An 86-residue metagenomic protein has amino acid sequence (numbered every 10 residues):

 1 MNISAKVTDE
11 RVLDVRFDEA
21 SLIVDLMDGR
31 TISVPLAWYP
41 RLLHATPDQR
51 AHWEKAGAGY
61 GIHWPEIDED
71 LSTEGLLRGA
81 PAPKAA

Functional and structural regions predicted by a protein language model:
M1-A86: Motif-centric detector for short Cys/His coordination patterns
